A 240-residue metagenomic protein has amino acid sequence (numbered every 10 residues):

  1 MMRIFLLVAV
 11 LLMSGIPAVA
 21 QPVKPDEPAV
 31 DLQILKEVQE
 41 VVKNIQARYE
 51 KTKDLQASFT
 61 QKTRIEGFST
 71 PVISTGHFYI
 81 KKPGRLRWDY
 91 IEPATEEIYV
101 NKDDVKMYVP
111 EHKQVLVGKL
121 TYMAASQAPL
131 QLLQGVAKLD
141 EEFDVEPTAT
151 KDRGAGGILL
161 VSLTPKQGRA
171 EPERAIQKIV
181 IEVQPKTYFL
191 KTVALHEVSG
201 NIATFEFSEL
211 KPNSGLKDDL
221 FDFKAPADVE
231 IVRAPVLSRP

Functional and structural regions predicted by a protein language model:
F5-G15: Bacterial N-terminal signal peptides
V19-P71, A225-P240: N-terminal leader/targeting segments and the immediate start of mature chains
P22, H77-Q127, A203-T204: An acidic-aromatic
Q39-V42, Q46, K102, L130 (+2 more regions): Extracytoplasmic/secreted envelope proteins and their assembly/folding machinery, especially bacterial periplasmic
Y49, A124-D140: Short, solvent-exposed helix-to-loop capping segments enriched in aromatics
I73-T75, A94, N101, R174-K178 (+1 more regions): Short, surface-exposed coil-to-beta transition loops
L116, K138-R233: Gly/Pro-enriched, hydrophobic low-complexity segments that function as extracytoplasmic propeptides/linkers
